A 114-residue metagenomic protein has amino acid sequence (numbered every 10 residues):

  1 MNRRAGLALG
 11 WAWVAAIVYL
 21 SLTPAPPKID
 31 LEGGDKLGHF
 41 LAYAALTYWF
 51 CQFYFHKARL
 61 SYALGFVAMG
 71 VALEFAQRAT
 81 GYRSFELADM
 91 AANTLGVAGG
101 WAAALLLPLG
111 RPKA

Functional and structural regions predicted by a protein language model:
M1-C51, F66: "…centered on the first transmembrane helix and the immediately adjacent amphipathic helix/loop
N2-A8, F55-A63, E86-L87: Membrane-helix interface segments
A15-V18, Y48-W49, V71, F75 (+1 more regions): Alpha-helical transmembrane segments of multipass membrane proteins
T23-P24, F55, G81, P108: Short helix-capping/hinge motifs at transmembrane helix termini and TM-loop junctions
D30-K36, L73-A98: Interfacial helix-loop-helix junctions of multi-pass membrane proteins
L41-R59, V97-P108: Membrane-interfacial alpha-helical segments at the cytosolic side of multi-pass membrane proteins
L46, F53-L73, Q77: Membrane-embedded catalytic cores of phosphoryl/pyrophosphoryl-handling enzymes
L109-A114: Short, charged juxtamembrane terminal tails flanking transmembrane helices
